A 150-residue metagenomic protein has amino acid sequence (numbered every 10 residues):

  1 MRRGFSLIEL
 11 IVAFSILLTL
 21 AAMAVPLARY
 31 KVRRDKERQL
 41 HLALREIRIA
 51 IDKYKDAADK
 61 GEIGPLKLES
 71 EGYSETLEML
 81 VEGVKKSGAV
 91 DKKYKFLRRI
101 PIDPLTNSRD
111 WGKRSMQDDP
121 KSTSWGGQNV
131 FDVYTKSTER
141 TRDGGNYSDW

Functional and structural regions predicted by a protein language model:
M1-R3: N-terminal leader/signal peptides at the extreme start of proteins
S6: Active-site-proximal cofactor/substrate-binding loop regions of enzyme domains
E9, L27, M79: Ca2+-coordinating acidic residues in Ca2+-binding motifs
I11-P26: Alpha-helical hydrophobic helix detector
V25-R33: N-terminal membrane-insertion alpha helix
K31, R38, K67-E71: A short glycine-/small-residue-rich loop at the edge of a beta-strand within enzyme catalytic domains
V32-D59: Membrane-proximal N-terminal amphipathic helix
D52-W150: Low-complexity, acidic interaction segments enriched in glycine
